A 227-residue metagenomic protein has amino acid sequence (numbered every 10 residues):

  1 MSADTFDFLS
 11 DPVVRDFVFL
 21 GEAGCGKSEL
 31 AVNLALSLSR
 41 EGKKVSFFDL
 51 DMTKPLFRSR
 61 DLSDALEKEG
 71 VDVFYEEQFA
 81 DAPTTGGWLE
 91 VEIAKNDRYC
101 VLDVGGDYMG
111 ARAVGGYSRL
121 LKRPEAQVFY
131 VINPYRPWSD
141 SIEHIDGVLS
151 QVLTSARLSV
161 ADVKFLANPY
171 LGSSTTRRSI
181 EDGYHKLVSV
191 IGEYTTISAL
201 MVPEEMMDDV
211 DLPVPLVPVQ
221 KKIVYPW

Functional and structural regions predicted by a protein language model:
M1-S10: Pre-Walker A adenine-sensing motif
F19: Hydrophobic anchor at the beta1->P-loop junction of P-loop NTPases
A23: The conserved Walker
K27: Conserved lysine of the Walker
L30, L34: Hydrophobic positions on the alpha1 helix immediately C-terminal to the Walker A/P-loop
L36-T85: N-terminal phosphate/diphosphate-binding loop that engages ATP/GTP or pyrophosphate donors across diverse enzyme folds
E76-F79, R98-A113: Switch II (G3) loop of P-loop NTPases
M109-P213, P226: Conserved catalytic-core segment of NTP-binding enzymes
